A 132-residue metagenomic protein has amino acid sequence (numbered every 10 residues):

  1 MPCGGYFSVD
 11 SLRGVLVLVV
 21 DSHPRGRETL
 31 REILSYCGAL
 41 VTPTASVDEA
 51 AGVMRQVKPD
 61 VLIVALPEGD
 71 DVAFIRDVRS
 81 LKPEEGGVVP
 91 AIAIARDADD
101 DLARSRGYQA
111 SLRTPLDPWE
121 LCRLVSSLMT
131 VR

Functional and structural regions predicted by a protein language model:
M1-P24, R31, C37, D48 (+2 more regions): Non-catalytic signal-transmission and effector/linker regions of two-component phosphorelay proteins
V19-D21, V64, A93-A95: Short beta-strand/turn micro-motifs composed of small residues that flank or help shape donor/cofactor-binding pockets
H23-G26, A65-D71, A98-D100, P118: Short acidic, S/G/P-rich loop/turn micro-motifs used as interaction or catalytic elements
V41: Short beta-strand element of Class I
A45-V61, E68-G69: Acidic, metal-coordinating helix/loop segments flanking the phosphotransfer/catalytic sites of two-component signaling
R55-V57, D77-V88, R106: Conserved phosphotransfer cores of two-component systems
I63-K82: Conserved phosphotransfer microenvironments
A73, A93-T114, R123: Alpha4 helix (beta4-alpha4-beta5 surface) of REC/receiver domains from two-component response regulators
